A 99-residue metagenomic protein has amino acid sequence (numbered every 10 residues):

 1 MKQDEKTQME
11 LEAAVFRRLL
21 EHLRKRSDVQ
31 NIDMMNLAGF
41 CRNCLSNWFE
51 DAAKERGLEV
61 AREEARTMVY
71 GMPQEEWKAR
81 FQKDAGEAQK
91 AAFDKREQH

Functional and structural regions predicted by a protein language model:
K2-H99: Domain-level signature for proteins that mediate thiol-based redox and metal-cofactor handling
